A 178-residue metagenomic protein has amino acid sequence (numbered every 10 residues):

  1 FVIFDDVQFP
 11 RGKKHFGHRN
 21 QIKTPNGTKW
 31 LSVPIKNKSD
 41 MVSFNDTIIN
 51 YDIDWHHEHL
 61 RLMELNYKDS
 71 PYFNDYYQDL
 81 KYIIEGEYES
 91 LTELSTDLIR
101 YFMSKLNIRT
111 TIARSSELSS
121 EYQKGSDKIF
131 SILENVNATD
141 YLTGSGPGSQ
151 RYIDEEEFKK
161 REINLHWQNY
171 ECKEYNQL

Functional and structural regions predicted by a protein language model:
F1-L178: Residues lining hydrophobic/aromatic ligand-binding pockets adjacent to catalytic sites
